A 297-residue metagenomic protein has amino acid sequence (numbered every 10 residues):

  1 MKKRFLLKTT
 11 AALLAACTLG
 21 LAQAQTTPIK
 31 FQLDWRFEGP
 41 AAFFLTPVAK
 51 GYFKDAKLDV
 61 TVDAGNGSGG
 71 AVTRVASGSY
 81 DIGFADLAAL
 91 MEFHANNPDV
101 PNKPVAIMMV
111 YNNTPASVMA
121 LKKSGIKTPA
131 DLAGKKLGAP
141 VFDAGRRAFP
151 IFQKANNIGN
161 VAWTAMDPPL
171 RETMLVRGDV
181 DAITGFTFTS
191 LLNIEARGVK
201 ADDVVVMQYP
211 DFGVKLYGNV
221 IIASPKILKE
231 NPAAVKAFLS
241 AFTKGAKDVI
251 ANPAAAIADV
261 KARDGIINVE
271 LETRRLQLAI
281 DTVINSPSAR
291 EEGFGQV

Functional and structural regions predicted by a protein language model:
M1-A11: Bacterial N-terminal signal peptides that target proteins for export
L19-A24: Sec/Tat signal peptide C-region and signal peptidase I cleavage site
Q25-R177, D181-F188, M207-Y209, V214-K215: Short, glycine-/small- and polar/acidic-enriched structural segments that line small-molecule recognition paths
V110-A120, A201-I227, L239, L278-I284: Periplasmic-binding protein-like
I126, A130, L228-V235: Aromatic- and charge-enriched surface segment that lines or borders ligand/interaction sites
E230-V297: Secondary-structure end/capping motifs
